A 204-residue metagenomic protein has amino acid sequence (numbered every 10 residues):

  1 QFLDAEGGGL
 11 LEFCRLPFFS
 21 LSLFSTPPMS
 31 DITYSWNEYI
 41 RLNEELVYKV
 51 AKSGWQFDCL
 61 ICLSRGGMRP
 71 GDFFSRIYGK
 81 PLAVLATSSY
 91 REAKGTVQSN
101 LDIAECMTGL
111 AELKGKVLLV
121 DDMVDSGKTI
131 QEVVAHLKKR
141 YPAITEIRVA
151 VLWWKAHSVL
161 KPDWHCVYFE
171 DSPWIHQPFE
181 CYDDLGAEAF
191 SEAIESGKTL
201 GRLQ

Functional and structural regions predicted by a protein language model:
Q1, G9-Q204: PRPP-associated nucleotide enzymes
